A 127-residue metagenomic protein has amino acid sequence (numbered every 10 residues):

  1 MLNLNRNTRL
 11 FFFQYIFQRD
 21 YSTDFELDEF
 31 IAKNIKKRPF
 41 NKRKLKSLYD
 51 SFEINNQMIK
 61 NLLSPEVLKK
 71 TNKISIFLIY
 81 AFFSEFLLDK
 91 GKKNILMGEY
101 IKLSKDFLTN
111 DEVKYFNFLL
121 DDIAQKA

Functional and structural regions predicted by a protein language model:
M1-D106, N110-A127: N-terminal interaction/assembly modules
